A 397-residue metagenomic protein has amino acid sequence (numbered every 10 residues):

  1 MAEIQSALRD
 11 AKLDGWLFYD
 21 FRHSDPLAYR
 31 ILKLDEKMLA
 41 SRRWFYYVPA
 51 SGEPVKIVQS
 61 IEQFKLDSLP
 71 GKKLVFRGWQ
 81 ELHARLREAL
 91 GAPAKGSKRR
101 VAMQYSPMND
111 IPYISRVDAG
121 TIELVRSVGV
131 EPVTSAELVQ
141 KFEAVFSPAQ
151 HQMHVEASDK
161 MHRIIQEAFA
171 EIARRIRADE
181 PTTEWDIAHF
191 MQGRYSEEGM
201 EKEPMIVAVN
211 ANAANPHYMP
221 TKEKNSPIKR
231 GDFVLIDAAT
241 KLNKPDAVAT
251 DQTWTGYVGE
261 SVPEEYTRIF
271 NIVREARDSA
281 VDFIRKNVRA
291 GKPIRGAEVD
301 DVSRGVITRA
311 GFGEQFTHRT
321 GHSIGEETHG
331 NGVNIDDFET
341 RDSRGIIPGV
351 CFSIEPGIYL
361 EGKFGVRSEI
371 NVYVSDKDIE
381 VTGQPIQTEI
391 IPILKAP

Functional and structural regions predicted by a protein language model:
M1-P397: Active-site neighborhoods and metal-handling regions in enzymes and metal-associated proteins
